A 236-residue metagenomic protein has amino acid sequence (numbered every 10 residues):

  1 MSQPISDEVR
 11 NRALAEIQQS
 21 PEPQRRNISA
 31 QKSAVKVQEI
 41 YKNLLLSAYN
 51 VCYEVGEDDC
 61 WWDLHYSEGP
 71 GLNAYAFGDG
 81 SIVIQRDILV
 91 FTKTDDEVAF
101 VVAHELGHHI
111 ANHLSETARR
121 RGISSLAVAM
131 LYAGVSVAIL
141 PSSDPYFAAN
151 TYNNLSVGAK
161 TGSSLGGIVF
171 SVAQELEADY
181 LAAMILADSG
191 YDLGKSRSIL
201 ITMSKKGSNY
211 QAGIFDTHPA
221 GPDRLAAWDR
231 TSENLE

Functional and structural regions predicted by a protein language model:
M1-L126, M184, D188-Y191, R197 (+3 more regions): Peri-catalytic and regulatory segments of divalent metal-dependent proteins
V102, G158, G162, I199-M203: Short alpha-helical scaffolding segments that buttress acidic/His motifs in well-ordered protein cores
G122-P141: Hydrophobic alpha-helical membrane-anchor/signal-helix detector
L140-K195: Metalloprotease/metallohydrolase-associated module, dominated by Zn2+-dependent proteases
P145-A148, P219-E236: Extended, non-globular alpha-helical segments
E177, S198, R224-A227: Short, solvent-exposed alpha-helical surface patches in well-structured domains
